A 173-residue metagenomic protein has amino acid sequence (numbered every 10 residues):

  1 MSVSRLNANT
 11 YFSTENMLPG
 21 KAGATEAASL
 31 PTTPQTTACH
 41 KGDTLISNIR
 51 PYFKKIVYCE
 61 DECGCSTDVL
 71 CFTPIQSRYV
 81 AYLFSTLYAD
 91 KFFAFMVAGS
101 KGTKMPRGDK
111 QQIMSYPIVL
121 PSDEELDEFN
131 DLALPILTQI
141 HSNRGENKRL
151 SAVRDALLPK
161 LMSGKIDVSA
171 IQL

Functional and structural regions predicted by a protein language model:
M1-K41, D61, C65: Sequence-specific dsDNA recognition surfaces
L6, N16-M17, A22-G23, V57-D61 (+4 more regions): Short capping/connector residues at structural and topological boundaries
F12, F72, Y116: Hydrophobic residues at beta-strand termini and immediately following loops that shape nucleotide-binding pockets
N16, S47-N48, N147: Asparagine-centered polar/low-complexity signal
L30, C71-I75, I140-H141: Short, contiguous acidic/charged loop-to-helix segments that flank catalytic cores in large enzymes
T36-T37, K41-F92, V97-Q111: A short beta-sheet element
G99-G102, P106, Q112-L173: Amphipathic alpha-helical coiled-coil/heptad-repeat segments
